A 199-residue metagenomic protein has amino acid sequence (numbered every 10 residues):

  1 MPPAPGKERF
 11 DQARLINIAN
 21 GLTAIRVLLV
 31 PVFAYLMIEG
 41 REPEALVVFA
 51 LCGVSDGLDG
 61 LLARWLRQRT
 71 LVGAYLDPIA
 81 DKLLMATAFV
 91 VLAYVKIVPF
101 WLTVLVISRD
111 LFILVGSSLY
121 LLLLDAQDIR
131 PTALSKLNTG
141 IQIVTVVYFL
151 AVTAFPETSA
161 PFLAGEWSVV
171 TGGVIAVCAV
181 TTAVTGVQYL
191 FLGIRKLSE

Functional and structural regions predicted by a protein language model:
M1-E199: Alpha-helical transmembrane bundles and membrane-interface segments of multipass inner-membrane proteins
